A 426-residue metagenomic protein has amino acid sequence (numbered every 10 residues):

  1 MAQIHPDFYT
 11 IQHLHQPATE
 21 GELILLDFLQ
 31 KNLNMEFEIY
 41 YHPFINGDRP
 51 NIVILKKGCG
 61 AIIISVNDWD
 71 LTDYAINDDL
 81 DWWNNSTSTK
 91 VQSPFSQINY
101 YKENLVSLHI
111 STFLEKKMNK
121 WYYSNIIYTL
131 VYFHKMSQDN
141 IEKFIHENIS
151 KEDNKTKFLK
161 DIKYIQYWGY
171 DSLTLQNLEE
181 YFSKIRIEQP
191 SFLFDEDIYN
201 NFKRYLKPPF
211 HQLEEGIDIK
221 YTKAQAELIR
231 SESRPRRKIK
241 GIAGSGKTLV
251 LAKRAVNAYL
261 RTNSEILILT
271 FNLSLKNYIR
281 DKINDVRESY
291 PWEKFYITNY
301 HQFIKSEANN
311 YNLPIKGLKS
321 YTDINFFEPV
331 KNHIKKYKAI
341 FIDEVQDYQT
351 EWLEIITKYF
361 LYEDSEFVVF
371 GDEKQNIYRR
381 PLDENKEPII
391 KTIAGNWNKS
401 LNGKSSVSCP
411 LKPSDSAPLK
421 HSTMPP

Functional and structural regions predicted by a protein language model:
M1-P50, I54-Q212: Intrinsically disordered, low-complexity Ser/Thr/Pro/Gly-rich regulatory segments
P17-G21, S93, Q97, K220 (+2 more regions): Soluble or luminal CAZymes and related metallo-dependent hydrolases
N32-N34, L55-G58, N332-H333, F360-E363 (+1 more regions): Conserved catalytic network of the ASCE P-loop NTPase/AAA+ motor domain
F44, I219-K220, S320-N325: Short gly/ser/thr-rich secondary-structure transition/capping motifs
N85-S86, K90, L173-Q176, I315-Y321 (+2 more regions): Short secondary-structure transition/capping segments
I145-I149, Q176-K184, E307-L318, T423-P426: Short, surface-exposed amphipathic charged segments that create phosphate/polyanion-binding patches used for binding
Q212-N310, F326-F327, K335, A339 (+1 more regions): Conserved helicase motor core of SF1/SF2 NTP-dependent helicases
L318-I334: An alpha-helical support segment within catalytic cores of ATP-dependent transferases
